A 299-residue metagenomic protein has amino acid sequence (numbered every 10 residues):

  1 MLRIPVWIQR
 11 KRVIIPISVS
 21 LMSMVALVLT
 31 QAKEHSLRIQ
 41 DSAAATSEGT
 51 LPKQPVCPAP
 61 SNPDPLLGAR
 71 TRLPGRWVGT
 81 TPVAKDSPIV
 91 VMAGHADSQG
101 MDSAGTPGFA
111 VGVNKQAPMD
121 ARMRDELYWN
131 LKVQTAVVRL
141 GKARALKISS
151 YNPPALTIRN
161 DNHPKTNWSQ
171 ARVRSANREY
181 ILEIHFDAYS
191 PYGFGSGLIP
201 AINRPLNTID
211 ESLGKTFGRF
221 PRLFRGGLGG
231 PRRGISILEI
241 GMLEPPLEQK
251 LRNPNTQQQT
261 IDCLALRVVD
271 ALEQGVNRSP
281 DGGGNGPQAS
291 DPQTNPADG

Functional and structural regions predicted by a protein language model:
L2-S18: N-terminal Sec-pathway targeting helices
I15-T30: Hydrophobic membrane-insertion alpha-helices, especially the h-region of bacterial N-terminal signal peptides
R70-W168: Active-site histidine-acidic residue metal-binding/catalytic motifs, centered on HxH/HExxH-like signatures
I89-M92, K147-Y151, E179-I184, I235-E239: Structural recognition of the beta-strand scaffold that forms the well-ordered cores of secreted hydrolase catalytic
A96-S98, P154-I158, F186-P191, R219 (+2 more regions): Solvent-exposed loop/turn segments at secondary-structure junctions within structured extracellular/periplasmic domains
T106-A121, D187-L213: A short, glycine/acidic-enriched catalytic loop
D120, R124-K132, N203-T208, L251-C263: Soluble non-cytosolic domains of exported or imported proteins
I181-E183, R222-G299: Active-site-adjacent mobile loop/cap segments within catalytic or ligand-binding domains
